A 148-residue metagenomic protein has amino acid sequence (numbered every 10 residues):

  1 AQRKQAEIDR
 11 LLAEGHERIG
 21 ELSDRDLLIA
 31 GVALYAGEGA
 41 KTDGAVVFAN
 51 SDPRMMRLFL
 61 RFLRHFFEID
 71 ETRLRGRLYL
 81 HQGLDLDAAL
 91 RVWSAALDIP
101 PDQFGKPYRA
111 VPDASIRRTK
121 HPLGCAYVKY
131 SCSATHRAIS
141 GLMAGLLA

Functional and structural regions predicted by a protein language model:
A1-A148: Domain-length accessory/inserted modules outside core catalytic folds
